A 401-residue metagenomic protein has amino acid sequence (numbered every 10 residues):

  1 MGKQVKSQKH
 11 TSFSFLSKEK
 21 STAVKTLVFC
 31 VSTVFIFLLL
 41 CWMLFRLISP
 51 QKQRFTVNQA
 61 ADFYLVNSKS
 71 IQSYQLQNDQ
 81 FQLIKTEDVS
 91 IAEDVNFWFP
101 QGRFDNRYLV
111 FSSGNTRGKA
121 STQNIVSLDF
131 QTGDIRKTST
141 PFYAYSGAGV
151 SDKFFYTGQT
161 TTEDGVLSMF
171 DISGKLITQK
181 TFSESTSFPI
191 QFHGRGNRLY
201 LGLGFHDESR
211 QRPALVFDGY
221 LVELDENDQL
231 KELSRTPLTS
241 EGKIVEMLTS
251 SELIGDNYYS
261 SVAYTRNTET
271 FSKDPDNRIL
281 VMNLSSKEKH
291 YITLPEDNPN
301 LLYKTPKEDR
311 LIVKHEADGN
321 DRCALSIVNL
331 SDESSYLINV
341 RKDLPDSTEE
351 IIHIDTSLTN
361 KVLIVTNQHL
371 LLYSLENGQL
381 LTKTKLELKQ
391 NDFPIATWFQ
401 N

Functional and structural regions predicted by a protein language model:
L27-R46: Hydrophobic membrane-insertion alpha-helices, especially the h-region of bacterial N-terminal signal peptides
W42-I91: An edge-strand/N-cap motif at the start of beta-rich repeat modules
S49-F55, A92-D105, T140-D152, E184-G196 (+4 more regions): Repeated scaffold domains used in trafficking and secretory/extracellular systems, primarily beta-propellers
F55-S68, Q101-K119, G149-T161, N197-P213 (+3 more regions): Short beta-strand elements that form the blades of beta-propeller/WD-repeat-like and other beta-sheet-rich scaffold
S68-Q75, R117-V126, T162-M169, D207-V222 (+3 more regions): Structural motif
L76-D79, D129-G133, D171-K175, L224-D228 (+3 more regions): Short loop/turn segments that connect beta-strands within beta-propeller blades
Q82-E93, T132-T140, K175-F182, Q229-G242 (+3 more regions): A short beta-strand motif characteristic of beta-propeller blades
V365-N401: Blade-level signature of beta-propeller repeat domains, shared across WD40, Kelch, NHL, RCC1 and BNR/Asp-box propellers
